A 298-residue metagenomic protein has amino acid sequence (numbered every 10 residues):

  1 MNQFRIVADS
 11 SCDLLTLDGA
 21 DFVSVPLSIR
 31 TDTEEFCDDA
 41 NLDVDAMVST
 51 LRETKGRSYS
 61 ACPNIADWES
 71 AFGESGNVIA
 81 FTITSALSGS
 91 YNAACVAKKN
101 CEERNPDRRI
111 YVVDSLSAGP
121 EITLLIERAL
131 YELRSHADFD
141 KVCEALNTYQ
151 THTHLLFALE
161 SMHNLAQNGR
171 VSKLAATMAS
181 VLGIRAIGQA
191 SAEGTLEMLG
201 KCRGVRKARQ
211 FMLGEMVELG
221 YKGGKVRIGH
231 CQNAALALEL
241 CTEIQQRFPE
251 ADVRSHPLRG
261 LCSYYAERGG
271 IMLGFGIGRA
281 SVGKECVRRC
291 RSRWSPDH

Functional and structural regions predicted by a protein language model:
N2-Q3, S11-S28, T33-E34, L87-S90 (+4 more regions): Mixed-charge interfacial surface used for oligomerization/domain docking and macromolecular partner engagement
V7: Generic enzyme active-site microenvironment
E34-E103: Class I S-adenosyl-L-methionine
A80, F157-A158, R293: A structural signal for short, well-ordered beta-strand segments and their strand-loop junctions that often border
T82, Y111-V112: A glycine-rich beta-strand to alpha-helix segment that forms a phosphate/ribose-binding loop at ligand/cofactor sites
G278-H298: Positively charged, low-complexity/disordered segments
